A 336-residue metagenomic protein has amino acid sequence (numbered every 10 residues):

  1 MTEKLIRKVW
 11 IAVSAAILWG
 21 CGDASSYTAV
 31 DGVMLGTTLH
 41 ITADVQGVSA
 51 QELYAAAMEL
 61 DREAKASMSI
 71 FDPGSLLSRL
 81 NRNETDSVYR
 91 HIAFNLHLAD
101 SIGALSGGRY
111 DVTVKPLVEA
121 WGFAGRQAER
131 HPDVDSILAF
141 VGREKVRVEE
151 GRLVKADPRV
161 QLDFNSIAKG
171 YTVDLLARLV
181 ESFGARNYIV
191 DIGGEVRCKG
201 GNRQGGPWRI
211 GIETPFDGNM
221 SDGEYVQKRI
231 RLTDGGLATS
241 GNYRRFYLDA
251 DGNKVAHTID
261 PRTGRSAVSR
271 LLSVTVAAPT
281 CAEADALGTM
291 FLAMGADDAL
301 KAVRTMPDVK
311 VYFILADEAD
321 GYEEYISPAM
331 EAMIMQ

Functional and structural regions predicted by a protein language model:
T2-W10, W19-Q336: Mature catalytic core of soluble alpha/beta enzymes
